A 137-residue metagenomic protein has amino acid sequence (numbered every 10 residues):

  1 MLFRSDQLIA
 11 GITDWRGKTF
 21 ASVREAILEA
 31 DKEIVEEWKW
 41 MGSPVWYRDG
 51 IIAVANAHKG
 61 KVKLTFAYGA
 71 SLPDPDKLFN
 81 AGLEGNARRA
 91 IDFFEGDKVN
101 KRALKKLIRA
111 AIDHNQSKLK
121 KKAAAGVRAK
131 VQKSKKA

Functional and structural regions predicted by a protein language model:
M1-A137: Charge-dense, helix-prone N-terminal extensions
